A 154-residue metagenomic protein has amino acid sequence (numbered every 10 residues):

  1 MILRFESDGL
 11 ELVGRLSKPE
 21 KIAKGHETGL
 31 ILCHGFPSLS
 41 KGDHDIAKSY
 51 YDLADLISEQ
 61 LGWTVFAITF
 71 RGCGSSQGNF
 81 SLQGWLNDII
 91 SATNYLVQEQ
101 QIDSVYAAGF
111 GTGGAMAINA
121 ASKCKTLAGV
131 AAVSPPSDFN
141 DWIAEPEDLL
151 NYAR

Functional and structural regions predicted by a protein language model:
M1-K24, T28: N-terminal cap/lid segment of alpha/beta-hydrolase-fold proteins
L12, C124-R154: The alpha/beta-hydrolase serine catalytic core
K21-Q60: Short, surface-exposed "cap/lid" segments of acyl-processing enzymes
S49, N79-Q100: Alpha/beta-hydrolase active-site loop
I68-L82: Glycine-rich "HGGG/HGxG" loop immediately N-terminal to the catalytic nucleophile of the alpha/beta-hydrolase
Q100-G111: Alpha/beta-hydrolase fold nucleophile elbow
G109-N119: Glycine-rich nucleophile elbow surrounding the catalytic serine of serine-hydrolase chemistry
